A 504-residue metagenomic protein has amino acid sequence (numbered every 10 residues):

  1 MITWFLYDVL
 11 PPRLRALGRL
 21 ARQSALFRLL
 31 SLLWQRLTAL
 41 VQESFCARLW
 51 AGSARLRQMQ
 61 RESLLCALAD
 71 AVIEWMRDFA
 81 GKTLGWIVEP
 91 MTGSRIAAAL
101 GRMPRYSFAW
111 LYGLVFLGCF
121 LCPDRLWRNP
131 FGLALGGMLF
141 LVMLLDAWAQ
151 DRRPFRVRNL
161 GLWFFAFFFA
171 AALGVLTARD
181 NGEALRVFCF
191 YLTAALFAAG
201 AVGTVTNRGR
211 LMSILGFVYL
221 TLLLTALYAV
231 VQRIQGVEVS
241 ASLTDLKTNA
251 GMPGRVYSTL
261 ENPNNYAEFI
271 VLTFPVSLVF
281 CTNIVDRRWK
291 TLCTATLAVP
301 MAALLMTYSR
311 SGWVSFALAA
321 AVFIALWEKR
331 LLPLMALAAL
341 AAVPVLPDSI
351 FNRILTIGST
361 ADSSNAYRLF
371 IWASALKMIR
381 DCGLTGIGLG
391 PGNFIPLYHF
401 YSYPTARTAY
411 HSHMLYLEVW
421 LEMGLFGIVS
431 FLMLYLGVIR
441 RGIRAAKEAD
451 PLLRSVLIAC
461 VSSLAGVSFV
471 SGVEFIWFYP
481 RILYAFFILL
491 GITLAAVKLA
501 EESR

Functional and structural regions predicted by a protein language model:
M1-L173, R179-R186, T206-M212, G216-Y219 (+3 more regions): Transmembrane signal-anchor hairpin modules in multi-pass inner-membrane enzymes, especially those that act on
F108-G118, F140, F169-V175, T193-L196 (+8 more regions): Alpha-helical transmembrane segments of multi-pass inner-membrane proteins
L117-C119, L246-T259, L369, P404-L417: Juxtamembrane membrane-water interface segments that cap and precede transmembrane helices
L126-G136, R186-V187, S258-I270, S311 (+3 more regions): Membrane-interface micro-motifs in multi-pass membrane enzymes
W127-R128, L227, R233-G236, T307 (+3 more regions): A membrane-periplasm/extracellular boundary helix in multi-pass inner-membrane enzymes that assemble envelope glycans
F140-M143, R330-L337, L452, I458-R504: Transmembrane alpha-helices of multi-pass inner-membrane enzymes
G358-A373, T385-M423, R444-A446: Long extracytoplasmic/lumenal interhelical loops at the membrane interface of multi-pass membrane proteins
G424-Y435: Hydrophobic alpha-helical transmembrane segments
